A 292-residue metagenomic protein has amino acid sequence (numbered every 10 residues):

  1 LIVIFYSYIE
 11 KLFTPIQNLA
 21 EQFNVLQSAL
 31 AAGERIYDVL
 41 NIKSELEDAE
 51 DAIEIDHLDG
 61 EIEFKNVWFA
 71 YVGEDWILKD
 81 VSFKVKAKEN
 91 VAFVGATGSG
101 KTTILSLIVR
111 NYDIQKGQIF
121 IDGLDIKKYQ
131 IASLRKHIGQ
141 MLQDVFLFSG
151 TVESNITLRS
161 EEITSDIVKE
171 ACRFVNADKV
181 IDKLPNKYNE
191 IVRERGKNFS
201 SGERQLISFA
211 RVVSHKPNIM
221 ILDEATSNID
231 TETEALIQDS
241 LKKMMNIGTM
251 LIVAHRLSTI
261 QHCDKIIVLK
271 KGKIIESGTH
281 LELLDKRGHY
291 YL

Functional and structural regions predicted by a protein language model:
L1-S7: Membrane-water interface of transmembrane alpha-helices in multipass transporters/channels
I4, E21, E34-D38, K169-R173 (+1 more regions): Generic alpha-helical structural context detector
Y6, F13, R135: Conserved catalytic core of two-component sensor histidine kinases
K11-V39: Cytosolic ends of transmembrane helices, especially the final helix of ABC transmembrane type-1 domains
T14, S28-A31, N41, I131 (+2 more regions): Short, conserved catalytic or interaction motifs in soluble domains
L26, K43-L46: Signal-transduction coiled-coil helices of two-component systems
D38, E45, T157: Conserved E/DxxT/N motif and adjacent residues on the DHp alpha2 helix of HisKA-family sensor histidine kinases
D48, I55-L292: ABC-type nucleotide-binding domain
